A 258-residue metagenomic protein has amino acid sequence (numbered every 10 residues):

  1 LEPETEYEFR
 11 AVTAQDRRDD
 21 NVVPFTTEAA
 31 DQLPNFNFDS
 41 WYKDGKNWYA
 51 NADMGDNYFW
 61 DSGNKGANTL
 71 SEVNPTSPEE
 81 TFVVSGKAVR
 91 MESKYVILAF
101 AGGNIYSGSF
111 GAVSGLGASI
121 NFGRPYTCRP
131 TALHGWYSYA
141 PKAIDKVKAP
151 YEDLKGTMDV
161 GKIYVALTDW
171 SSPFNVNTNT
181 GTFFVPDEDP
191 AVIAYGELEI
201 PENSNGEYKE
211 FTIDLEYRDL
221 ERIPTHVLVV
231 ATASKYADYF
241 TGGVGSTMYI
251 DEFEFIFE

Functional and structural regions predicted by a protein language model:
L1-D16: Beta-strand-rich modules
E4-E6, P130, R222-P224: Extracellular Ig-like/FN3 beta-sandwich strand-entry sites
R17-V22, A149-Y151, D238-G245: Beta-sandwich strand segments
V22-A67: Extracellular carbohydrate-recognition regions
P24, F122-T131, E216-E221, Y239-G242: Exposed beta-sheet edge/beta-hairpin loop segments within beta-rich domains
E80-A99: Short carbohydrate-recognition loop motifs
Y95-P173: Extracellular-facing segments of soluble proteins and assemblies that are Gly/Ser/Thr-biased and enriched in aromatics
W170-E258: Terminal, low-complexity interaction segments
